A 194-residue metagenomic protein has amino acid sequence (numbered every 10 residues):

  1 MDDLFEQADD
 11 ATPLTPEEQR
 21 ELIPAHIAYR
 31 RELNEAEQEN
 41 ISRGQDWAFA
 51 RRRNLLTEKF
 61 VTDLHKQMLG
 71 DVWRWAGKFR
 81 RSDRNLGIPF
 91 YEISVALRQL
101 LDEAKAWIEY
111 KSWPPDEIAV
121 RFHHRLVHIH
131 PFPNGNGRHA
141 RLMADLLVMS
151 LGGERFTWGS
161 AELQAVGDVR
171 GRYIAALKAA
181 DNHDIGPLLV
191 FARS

Functional and structural regions predicted by a protein language model:
M1-S194: FIC/Doc superfamily catalytic core
